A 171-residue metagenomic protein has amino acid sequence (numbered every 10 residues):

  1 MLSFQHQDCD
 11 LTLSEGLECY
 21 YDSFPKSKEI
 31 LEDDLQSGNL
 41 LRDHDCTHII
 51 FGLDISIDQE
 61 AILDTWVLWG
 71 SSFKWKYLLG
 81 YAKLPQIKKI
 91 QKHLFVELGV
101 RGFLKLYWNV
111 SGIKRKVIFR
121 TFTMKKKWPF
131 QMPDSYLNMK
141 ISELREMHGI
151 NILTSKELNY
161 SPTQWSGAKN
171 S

Functional and structural regions predicted by a protein language model:
M1-M132: Core of folded catalytic or high-affinity ligand/protein-binding domains in predominantly eukaryotic proteins
S111-S171: Long, solvent-exposed, polar/charged low-complexity segments
